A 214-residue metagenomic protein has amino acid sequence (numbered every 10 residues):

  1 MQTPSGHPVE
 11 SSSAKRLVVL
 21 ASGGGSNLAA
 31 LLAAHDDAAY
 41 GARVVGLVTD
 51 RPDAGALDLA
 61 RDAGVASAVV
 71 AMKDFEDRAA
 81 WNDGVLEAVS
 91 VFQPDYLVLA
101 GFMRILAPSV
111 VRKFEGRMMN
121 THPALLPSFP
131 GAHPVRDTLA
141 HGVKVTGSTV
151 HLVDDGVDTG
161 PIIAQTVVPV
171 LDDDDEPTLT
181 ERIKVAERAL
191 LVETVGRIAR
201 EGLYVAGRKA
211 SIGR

Functional and structural regions predicted by a protein language model:
Q2-G55, L59: N-terminal Rossmann-like dinucleotide-binding module
R16, R43-G46, A66, R117 (+1 more regions): Proline-centered loop/turn at the N-terminus of a beta-strand
A34, A100-I212: Donor/substrate-binding cores of folate-linked one-carbon enzymes
Y40-G84: Short, surface-exposed acidic-centric catalytic microdomains
T49-D50, K73-D74, R78, F92-P108: N-terminal glycine-rich "phosphate-gripper" loop used for MgATP/nucleotide binding and carboxylate activation
A66, D95, K144: Residue-level detector of anion-binding/catalytic polar loops
D83-F92: Short, well-structured alpha-helical segments in soluble
